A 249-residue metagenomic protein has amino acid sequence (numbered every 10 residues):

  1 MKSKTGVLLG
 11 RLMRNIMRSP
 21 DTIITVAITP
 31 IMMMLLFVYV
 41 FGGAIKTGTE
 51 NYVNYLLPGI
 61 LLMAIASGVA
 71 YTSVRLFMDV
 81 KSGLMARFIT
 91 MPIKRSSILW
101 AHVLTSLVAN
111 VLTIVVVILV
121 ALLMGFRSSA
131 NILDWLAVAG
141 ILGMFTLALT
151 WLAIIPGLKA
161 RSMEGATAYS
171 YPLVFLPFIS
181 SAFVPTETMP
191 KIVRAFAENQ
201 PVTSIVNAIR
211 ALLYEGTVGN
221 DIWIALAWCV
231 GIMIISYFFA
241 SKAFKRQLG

Functional and structural regions predicted by a protein language model:
M1-L9, L149, I192-T203: Short, membrane-interfacial amphipathic segments enriched in basic
M1-T29: Aromatic- and glycine-rich beta-strand/loop motifs that create alpha-glucan
N15, K46-T47, S180-I234: Membrane-interfacial helix-loop-helix junctions in multi-pass membrane proteins
V26-A27, L56, I60, D79 (+5 more regions): Residue-level recognition of transmembrane alpha-helices in multi-pass small-molecule transporters/permeases
M32-F37, V53-M124, P156, Y169-P172 (+1 more regions): Hydrophobic alpha-helical transmembrane segments of multi-pass membrane transport proteins
L36-A44, G157-N199: Transmembrane helix segments
R95-A168, T217-S241: Alpha-helical transmembrane segments and their short interhelical loops
K242-G249: Short cytosolic juxtamembrane segments of multi-pass membrane proteins
